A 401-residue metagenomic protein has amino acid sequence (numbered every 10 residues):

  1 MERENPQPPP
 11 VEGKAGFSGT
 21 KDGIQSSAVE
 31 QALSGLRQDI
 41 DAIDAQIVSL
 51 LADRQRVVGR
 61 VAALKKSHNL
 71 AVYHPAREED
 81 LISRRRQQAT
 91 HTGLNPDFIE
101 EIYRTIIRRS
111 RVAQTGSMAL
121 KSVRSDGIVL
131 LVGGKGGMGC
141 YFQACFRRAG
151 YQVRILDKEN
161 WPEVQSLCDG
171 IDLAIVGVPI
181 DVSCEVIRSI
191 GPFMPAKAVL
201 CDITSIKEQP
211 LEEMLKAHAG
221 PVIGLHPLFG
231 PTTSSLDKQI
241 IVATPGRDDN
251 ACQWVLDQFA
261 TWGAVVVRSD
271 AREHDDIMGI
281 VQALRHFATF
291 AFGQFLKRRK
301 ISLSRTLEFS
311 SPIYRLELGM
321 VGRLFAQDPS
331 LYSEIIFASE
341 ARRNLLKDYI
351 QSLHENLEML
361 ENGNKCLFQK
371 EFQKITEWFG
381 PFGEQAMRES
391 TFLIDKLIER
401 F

Functional and structural regions predicted by a protein language model:
E2-G127, A144: Extended, charge-rich alpha-helical interface modules
D53, A149, W262: Conserved dinucleotide-binding and phosphotransfer motif residues
L130-G133: Conserved N-terminal Rossmann-fold NAD(P)-binding element of oxidoreductases
G137-M138: Hydrophobic/small residue at the entry helix of a nucleotide-binding pocket
Y141, R147-Q165: NAD(P)-binding Rossmann-fold cofactor-contacting core
Q165-C168, L173-M214: Rossmann-fold NAD(P) dinucleotide-binding segment
K207-P210, M214-V265, S269-A271, D275-M278: Rossmann-fold dinucleotide-binding core
R268-F401: An accessory alpha-helical subdomain
